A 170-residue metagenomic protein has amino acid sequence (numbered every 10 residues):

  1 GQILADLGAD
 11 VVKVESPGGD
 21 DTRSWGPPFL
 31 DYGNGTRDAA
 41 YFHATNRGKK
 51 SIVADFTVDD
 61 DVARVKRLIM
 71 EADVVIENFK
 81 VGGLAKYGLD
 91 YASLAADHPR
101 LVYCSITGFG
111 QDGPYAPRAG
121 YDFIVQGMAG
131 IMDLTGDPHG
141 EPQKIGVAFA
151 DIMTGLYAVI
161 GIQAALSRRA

Functional and structural regions predicted by a protein language model:
G1-A170: N-terminal helix-loop segment corresponding to the beta1-alpha1 unit of nucleotide/adenylate-binding folds
